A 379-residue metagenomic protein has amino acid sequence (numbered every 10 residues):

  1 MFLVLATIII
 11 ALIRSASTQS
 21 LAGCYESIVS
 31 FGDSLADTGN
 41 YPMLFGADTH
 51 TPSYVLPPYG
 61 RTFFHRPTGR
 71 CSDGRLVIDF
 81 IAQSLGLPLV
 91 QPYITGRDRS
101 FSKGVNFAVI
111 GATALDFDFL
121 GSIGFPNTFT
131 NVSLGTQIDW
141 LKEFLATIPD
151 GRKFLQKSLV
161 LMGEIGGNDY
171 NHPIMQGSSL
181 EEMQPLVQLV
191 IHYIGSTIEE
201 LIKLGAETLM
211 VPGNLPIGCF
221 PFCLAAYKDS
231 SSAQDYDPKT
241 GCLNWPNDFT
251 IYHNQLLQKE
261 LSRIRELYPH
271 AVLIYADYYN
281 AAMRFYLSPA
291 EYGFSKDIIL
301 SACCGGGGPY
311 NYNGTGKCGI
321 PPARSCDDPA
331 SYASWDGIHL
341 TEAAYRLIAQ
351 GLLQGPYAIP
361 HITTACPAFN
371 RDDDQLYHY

Functional and structural regions predicted by a protein language model:
M1-Y379: Conserved active-site regions of diverse hydrolases
